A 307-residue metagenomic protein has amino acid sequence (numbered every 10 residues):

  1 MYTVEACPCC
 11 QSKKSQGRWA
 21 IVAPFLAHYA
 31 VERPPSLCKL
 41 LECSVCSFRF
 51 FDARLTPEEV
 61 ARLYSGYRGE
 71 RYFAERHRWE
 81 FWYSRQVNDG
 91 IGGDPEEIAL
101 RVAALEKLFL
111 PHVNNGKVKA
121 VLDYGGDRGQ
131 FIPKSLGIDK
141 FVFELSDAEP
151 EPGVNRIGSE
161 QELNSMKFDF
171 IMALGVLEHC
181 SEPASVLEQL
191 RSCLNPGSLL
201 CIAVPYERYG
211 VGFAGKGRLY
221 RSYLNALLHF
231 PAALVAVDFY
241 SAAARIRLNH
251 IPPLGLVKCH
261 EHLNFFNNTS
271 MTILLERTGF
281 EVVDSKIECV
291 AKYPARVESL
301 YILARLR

Functional and structural regions predicted by a protein language model:
M1-L174, S185-L187, K286-V290, A295-L303 (+1 more regions): Conserved N-terminal segment of class I S-adenosyl-L-methionine
E144, E178, E261: Acidic-residue sensor for enzyme active/binding pockets
L174-L177, A203: Residues lining the SAM
S181-N195, L199-R307: S-adenosyl-L-methionine-dependent methyltransferase catalytic module, highlighting the catalytic core
